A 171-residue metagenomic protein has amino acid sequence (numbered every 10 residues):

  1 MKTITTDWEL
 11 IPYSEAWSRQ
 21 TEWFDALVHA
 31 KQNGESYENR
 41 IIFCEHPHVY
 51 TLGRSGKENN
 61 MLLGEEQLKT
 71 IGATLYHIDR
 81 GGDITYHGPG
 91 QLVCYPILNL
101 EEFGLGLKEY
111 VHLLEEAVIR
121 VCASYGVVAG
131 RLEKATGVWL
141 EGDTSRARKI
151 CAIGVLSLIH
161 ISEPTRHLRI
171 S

Functional and structural regions predicted by a protein language model:
M1-L132, T136-A147: N-terminal lobe of the biotin/lipoate ligase/transferase fold
I150-I153: Histidine/acidic-rich helix-loop-helix segments that form or flank divalent-metal centers in metalloenzyme catalytic
L156: Glycine-rich phosphate/pyrophosphate-binding beta-alpha loops
I159-E163, H167-S171: Single conserved hydrophobic/aromatic residue that forms the stacking wall/gate of nucleotide- or nucleobase-binding
